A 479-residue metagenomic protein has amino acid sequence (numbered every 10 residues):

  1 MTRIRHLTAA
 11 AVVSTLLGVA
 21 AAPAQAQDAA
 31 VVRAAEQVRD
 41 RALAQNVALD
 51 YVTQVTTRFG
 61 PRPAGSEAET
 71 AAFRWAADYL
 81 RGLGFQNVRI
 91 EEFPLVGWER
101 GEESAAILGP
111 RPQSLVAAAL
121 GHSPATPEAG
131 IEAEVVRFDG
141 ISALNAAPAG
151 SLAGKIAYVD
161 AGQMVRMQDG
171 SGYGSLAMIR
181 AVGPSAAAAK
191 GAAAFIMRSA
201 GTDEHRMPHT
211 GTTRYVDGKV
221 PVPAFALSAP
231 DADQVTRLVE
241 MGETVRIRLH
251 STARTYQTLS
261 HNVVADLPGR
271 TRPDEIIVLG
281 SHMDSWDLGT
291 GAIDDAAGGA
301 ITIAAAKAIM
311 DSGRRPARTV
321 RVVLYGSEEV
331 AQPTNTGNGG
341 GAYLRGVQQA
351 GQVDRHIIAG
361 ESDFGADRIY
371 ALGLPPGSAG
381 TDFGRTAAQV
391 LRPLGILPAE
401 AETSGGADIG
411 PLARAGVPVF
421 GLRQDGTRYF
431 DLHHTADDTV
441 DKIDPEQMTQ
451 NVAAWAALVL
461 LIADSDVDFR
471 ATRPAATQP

Functional and structural regions predicted by a protein language model:
A9-A20: Bacterial N-terminal signal peptides
P23-D28: Boundary at the C-terminal end of the N-terminal hydrophobic targeting segment
V31-V32, T53, T57-D169: Noncatalytic luminal/extracellular "stalk/propeptide" segments of secretory-pathway proteins
V32-A34, G109-A149, T213-A292, A304-K307 (+1 more regions): Soluble metallo-hydrolase cores and metallopeptidase-like ectodomains found primarily in the secretory/periplasmic
V32-S66, M207-T212, D284, I358 (+2 more regions): N-terminal capping segment at the start of a domain
A35-L43, T57-E67, S104, H122 (+10 more regions): Second-shell loop/turn segments in exported
A188, A194, R198-S199, D217 (+3 more regions): Active-site-adjacent substrate-binding region of metalloamidase/peptidase-like peptide-processing proteins
S260-N262, S285-F383: Acidic/histidine-rich catalytic neighborhood of metal-dependent amide-processing enzymes
